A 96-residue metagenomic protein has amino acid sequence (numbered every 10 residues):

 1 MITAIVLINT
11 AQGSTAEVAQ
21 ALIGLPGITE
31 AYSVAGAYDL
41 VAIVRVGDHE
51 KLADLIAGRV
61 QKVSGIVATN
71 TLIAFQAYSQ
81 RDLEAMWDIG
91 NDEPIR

Functional and structural regions predicted by a protein language model:
M1-R96: A compositional/biophysical signature of low hydrophobicity enriched in polar/charged and small residues
